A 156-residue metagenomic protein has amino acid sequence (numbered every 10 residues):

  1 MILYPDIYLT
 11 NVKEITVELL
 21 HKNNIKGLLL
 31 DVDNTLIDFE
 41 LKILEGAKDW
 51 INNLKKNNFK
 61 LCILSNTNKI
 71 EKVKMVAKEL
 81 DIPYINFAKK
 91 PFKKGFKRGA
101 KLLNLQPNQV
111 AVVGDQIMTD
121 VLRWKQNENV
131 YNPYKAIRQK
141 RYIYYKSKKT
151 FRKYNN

Functional and structural regions predicted by a protein language model:
M1-L30: Non-catalytic pre-domain segments flanking phosphatase-related domains
L28-L30, T35-K42, A47-K74, K89: Substrate-recognition element of Asp-dependent hydrolases with the DxDx(T/V) motif
K55, K78, K125: Anion (oxyanion) recognition and catalysis
N58-C62, Y84, N108-V110: Short active-site oxyanion
V76-A88, K149-N156: Structural recognition of alpha->loop->beta junctions
A88-K93, K135-Q139: Short, acidic/turn-prone active-site loops that include or flank metal/cofactor- and phosphate-binding residues
F92-M118: Conserved Lys-Pro-Asp/Glu-containing loop-to-beta segment of HAD-superfamily phosphomonoesterases, centered on
V113-T150: Acidic, Mg2+-coordinating phosphoryl-transfer loop and its flanking beta/alpha structural elements, shared across
